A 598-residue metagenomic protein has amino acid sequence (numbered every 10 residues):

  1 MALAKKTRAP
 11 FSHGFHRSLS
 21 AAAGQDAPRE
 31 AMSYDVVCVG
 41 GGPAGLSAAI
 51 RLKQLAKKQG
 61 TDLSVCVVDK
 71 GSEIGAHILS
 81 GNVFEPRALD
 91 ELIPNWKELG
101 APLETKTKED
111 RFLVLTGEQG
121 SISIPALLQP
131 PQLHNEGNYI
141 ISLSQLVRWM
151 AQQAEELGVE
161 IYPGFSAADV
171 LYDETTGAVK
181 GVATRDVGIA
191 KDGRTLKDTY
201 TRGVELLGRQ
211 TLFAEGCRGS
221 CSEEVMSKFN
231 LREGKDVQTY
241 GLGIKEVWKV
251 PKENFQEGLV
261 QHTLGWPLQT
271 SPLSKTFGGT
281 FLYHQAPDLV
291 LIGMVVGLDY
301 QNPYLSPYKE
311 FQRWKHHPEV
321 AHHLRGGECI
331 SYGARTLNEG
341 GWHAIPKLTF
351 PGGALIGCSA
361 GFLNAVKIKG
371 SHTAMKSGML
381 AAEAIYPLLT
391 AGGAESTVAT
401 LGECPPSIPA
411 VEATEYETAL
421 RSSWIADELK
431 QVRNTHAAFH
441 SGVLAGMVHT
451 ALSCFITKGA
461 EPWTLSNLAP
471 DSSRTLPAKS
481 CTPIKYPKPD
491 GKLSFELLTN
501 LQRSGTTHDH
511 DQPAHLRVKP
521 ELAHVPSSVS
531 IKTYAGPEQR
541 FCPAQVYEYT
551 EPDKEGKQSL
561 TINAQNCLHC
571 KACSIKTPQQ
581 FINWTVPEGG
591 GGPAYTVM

Functional and structural regions predicted by a protein language model:
M1-M32: N-terminal mitochondrial targeting presequence
A31-C66: N-terminal Rossmann-like FAD-binding beta1-loop-alpha1 element of flavoenzymes
T61, Q153-H322, G361, L380 (+1 more regions): Predominantly flavin-linked oxidoreductase catalytic cores and closely associated redox partners
D62-Q119: N-terminal FAD cofactor-binding segment of flavoenzymes
I93-D110, G164, R232-Y240, T397-T400: A short alpha-helix-loop-beta-strand transition element characteristic of N-terminal alpha/beta dinucleotide-binding
A334-A365, N500-P513, A523-F541, E548: FAD-binding beta-loop-beta segment adjacent to the flavin cofactor pocket
G361-K367, M379, E383-V443, G556 (+2 more regions): Active-site-proximal substrate-binding core of FAD-dependent oxidoreductases
T533-A564, A572-Y595: Iron-sulfur cluster-binding cysteine motifs and their immediate structural context in ferredoxin-like electron-transfer
